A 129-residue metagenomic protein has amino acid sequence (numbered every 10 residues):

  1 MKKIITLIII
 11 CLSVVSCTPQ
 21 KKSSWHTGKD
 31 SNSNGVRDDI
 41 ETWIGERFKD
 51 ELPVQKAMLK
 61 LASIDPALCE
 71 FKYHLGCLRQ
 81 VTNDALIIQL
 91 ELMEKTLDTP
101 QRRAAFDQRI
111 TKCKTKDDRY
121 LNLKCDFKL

Functional and structural regions predicted by a protein language model:
I4-S13: Sec-dependent N-terminal signal peptides
C17-S33, D38-L129: Calcium-binding acidic motifs and repeat modules
